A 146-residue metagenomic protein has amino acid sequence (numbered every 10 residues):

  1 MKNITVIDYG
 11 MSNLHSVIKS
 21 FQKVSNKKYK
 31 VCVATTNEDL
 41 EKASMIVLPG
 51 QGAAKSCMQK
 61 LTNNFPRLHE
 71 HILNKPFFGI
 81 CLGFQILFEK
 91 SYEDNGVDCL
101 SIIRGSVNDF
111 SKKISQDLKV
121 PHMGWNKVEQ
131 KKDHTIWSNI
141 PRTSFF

Functional and structural regions predicted by a protein language model:
M1-F78, L82, S106-L118, K132: N-terminal beta1-alpha1 cap of cysteine-dependent amidohydrolase-like domains
Q85-L87: Conserved catalytic-site region of short-chain dehydrogenase/reductase
E89-F146: Pocket-forming structural segment of enzyme catalytic cores
